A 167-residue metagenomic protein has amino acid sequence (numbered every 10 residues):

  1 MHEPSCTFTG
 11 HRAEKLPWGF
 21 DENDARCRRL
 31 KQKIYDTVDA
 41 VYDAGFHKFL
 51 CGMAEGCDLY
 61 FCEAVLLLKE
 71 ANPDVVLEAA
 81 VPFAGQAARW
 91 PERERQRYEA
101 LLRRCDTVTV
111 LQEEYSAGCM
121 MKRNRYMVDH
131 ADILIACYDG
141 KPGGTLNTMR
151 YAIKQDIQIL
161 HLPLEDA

Functional and structural regions predicted by a protein language model:
M1-D166: Acidic/glycine-enriched connector segments
